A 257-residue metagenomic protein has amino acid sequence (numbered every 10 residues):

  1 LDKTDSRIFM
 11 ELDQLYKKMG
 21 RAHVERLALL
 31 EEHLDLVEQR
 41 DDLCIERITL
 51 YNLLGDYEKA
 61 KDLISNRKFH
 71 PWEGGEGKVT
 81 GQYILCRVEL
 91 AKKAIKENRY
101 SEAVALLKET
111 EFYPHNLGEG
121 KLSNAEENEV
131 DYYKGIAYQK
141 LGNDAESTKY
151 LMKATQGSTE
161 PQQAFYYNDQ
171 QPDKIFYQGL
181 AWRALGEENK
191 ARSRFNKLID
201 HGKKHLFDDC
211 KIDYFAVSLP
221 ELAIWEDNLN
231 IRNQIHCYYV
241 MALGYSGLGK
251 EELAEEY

Functional and structural regions predicted by a protein language model:
I8, L43, G77, C86 (+5 more regions): TPR alpha-solenoid repeat register
E11, E46, Q82, V88-E89 (+7 more regions): "A position-specific structural signal for the A-helix of alpha-solenoid helical repeats
M19-G20, L54, E97, L141 (+2 more regions): Structural motif corresponding to the intra-repeat A-B loop/turn of tetratricopeptide repeats
E25-R26, A60, A103, S147 (+2 more regions): Single-residue signature of alpha-solenoid repeat helices
D35, S65-E73, K108-G118, K153-Q163 (+1 more regions): Amphipathic alpha-helical segments of tetratricopeptide repeats
